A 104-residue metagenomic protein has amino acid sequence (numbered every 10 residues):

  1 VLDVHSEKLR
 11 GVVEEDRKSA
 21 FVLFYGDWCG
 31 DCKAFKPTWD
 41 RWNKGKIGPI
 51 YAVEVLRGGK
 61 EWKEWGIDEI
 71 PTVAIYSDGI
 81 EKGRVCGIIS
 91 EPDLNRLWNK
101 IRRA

Functional and structural regions predicted by a protein language model:
V1-A20, E91-A104: N-terminal leader/targeting and pre-domain segments
L2-S6, F24-Y25, N43-K60, E69: Thiol-based oxidoreductase modules, predominantly thioredoxin-like and allied folds used for disulfide exchange
R10, G30, D40, K82: Nucleotide phosphate-binding site architecture
C29-C32, V73: The canonical Cys-X-X-Cys-His
D31-K46: Typically the conserved alpha-helix immediately C-terminal to a functionally engaged Cys/Sec in thioredoxin-like
E69, I75-A104: Non-catalytic, surface beta->alpha helical segment in thiol-disulfide oxidoreductase systems
